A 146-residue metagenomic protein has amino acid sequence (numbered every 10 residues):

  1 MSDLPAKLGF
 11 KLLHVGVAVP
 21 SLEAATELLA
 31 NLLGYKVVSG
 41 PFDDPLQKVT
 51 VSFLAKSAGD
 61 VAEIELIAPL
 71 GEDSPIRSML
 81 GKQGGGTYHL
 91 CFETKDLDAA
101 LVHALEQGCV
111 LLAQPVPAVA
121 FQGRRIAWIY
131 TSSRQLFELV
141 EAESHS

Functional and structural regions predicted by a protein language model:
M1-T26, G85-F92, E143-S146: N-terminal beta-strand motif that seeds the catalytic metal site of vicinal oxygen chelate
S2-L8, S52-A55, I64, L101-S146: Vicinal oxygen chelate
L12, G16-V19, L29, L54 (+5 more regions): Short, structured motif recognition centered on aromatic/hydrophobic residues
V19-T26, L70-P75, K82-S132: Vicinal oxygen chelate
N31-D43, Q107-V116: Short secondary-structure junctions
Y35-G59, V119-F121, Y130: N-terminal strand-loop-strand beta-hairpin
Q47, G59-A62, E72-D73, L97: Short, charged/polar surface micro-motifs in flexible loops or helix N-caps
V49, G59-V61, K82-T87: Short connector loops at helix/strand junctions that flank enzyme active sites, especially segments positioning acidic
